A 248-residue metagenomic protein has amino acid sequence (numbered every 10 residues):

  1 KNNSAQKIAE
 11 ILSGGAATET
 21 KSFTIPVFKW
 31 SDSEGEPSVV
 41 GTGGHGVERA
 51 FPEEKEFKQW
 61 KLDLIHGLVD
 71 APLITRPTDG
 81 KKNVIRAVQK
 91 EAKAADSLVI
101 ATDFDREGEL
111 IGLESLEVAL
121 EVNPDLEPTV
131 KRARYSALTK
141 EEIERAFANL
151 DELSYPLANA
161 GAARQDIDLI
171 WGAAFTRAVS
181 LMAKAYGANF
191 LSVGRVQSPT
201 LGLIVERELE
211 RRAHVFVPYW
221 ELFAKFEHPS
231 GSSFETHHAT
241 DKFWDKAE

Functional and structural regions predicted by a protein language model:
N2-W171, H237, W244: Intrinsically disordered, low-complexity regulatory segments
G80, R86-A87, K93, L138-P229: C-terminal or mid-to-C-terminal helical accessory/interaction module adjacent to the motor/catalytic core
Y219-E248: Compact Cys/His-rich, Zn2+-coordinating modules
